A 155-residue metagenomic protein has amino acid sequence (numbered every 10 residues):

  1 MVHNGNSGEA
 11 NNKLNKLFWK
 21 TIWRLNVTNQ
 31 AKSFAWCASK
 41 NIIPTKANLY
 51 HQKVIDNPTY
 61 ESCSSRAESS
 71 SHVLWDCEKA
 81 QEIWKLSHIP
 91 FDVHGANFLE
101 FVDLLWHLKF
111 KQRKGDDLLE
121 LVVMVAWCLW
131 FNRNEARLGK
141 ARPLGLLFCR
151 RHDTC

Functional and structural regions predicted by a protein language model:
M1-C155: Charged boundary/loop elements
